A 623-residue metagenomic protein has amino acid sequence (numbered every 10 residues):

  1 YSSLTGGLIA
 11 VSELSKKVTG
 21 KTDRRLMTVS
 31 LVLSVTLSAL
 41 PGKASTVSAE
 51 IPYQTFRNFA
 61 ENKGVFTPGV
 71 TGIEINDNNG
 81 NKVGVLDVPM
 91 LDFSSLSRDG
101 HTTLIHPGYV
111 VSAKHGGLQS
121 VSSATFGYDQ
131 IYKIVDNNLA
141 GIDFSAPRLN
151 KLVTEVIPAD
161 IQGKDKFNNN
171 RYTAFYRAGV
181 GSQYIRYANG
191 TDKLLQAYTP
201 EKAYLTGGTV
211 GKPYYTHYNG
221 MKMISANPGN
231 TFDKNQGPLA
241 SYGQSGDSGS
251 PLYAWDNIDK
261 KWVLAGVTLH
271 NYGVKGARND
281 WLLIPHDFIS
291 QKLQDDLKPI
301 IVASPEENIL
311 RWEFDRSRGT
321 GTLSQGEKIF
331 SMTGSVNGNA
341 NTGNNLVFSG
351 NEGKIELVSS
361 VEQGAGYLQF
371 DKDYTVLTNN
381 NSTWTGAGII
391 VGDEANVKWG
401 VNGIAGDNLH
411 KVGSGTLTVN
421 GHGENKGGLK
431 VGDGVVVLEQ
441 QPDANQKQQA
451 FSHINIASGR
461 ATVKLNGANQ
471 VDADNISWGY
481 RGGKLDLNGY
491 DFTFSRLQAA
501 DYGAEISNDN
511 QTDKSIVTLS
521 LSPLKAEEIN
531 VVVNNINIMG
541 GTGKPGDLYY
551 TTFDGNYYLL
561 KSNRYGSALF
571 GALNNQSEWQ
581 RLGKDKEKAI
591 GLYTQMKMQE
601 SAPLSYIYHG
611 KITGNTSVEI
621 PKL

Functional and structural regions predicted by a protein language model:
S3, L8-T19, D23, T36 (+2 more regions): Solvent-exposed adhesion/ligand-recognition segments of exported proteins
L40-A44: Sec/Tat signal peptide C-region and signal peptidase I cleavage site
S45-E74, R98-G116, G207-G237, S241-R311: C-terminal subregion of chymotrypsin/trypsin-like serine protease catalytic domains
I75-Q130, H270: Catalytic histidine site
R148-Y242, G246: Chymotrypsin/trypsin-fold serine protease catalytic domain
N308-D315, G319, G415, V431-Q441 (+2 more regions): Glycine- and acidic-residue-biased ligand/ion/polar-headgroup-sensing regions
T342-G421, V463-I529, D585-L623: Extracellular, surface-exposed repeat architectures
E527-Y593: Tryptophan-rich substrate-binding surfaces of secreted polymer-degrading and adhesive proteins
